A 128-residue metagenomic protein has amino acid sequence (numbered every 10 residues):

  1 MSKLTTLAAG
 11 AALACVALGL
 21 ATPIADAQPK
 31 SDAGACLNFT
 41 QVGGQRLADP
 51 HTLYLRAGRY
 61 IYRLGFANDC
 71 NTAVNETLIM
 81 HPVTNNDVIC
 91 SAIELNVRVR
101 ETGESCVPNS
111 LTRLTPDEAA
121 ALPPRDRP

Functional and structural regions predicted by a protein language model:
M1-A12: Bacterial N-terminal signal peptides that target proteins for export
G10, S31, L64-G65, N85 (+1 more regions): Disulfide-bonded cysteine motifs in exported proteins
V16-I24: C-terminal segment of classical bacterial N-terminal signal peptides
I24-E76: N-terminal secretory signal peptides
D69-P128: Helix-rich interaction surfaces within compact, conserved domain-sized segments that mediate assembly or partner
